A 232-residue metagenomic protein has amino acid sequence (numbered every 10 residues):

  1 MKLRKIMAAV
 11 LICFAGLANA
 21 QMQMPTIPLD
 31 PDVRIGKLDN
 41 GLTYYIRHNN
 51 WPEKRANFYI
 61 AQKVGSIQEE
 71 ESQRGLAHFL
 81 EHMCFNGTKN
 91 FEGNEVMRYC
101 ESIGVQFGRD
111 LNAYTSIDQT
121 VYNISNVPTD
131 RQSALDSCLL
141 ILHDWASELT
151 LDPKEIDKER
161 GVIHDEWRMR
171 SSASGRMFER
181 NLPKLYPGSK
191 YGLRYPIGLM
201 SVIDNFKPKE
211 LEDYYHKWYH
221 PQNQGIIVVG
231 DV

Functional and structural regions predicted by a protein language model:
M1-V10: Bacterial N-terminal signal peptides that target proteins for export
L11-N19: Hydrophobic h-region of N-terminal signal peptides that target proteins for export in Gram-negative bacteria
M22-I60: Mature N-terminal segment immediately following signal peptide/propeptide cleavage in secreted/periplasmic
Y45, Y59-A61, N123, G225-V228: Structured core elements
K54, Q62-R176, N205-N223: Active-site-adjacent, His/Asp/Glu-enriched structural segments that form or flank metal-binding and acid/base networks
P187-G198: Gly-rich Lys/Arg/Thr-decorated short loops/hinges at beta-loop-alpha junctions or inter-strand turns that position
G188, H220, G225-V232: An aromatic/glycine/proline-enriched structural segment found at the starts of mature extracellular/organellar domains
